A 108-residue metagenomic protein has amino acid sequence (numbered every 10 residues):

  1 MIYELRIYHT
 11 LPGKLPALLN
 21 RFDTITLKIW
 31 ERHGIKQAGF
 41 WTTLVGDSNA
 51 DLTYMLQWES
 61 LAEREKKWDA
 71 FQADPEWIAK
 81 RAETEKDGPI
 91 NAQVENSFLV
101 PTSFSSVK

Functional and structural regions predicted by a protein language model:
Y3-E4, K14-P16, T26-I29, L61-R64 (+2 more regions): Short loop/beta submotifs within extracellular cysteine-rich repeat domains
Y3-H9, G39-D74, E95-L99: Short, well-ordered beta-strand segments in beta-rich or mixed alpha/beta enzyme and ligand-binding folds
K14-F40, Q72: Short amphipathic alpha-helical segments
F22, W68, R81: Short, flexible helix/strand-to-coil boundary loops that buttress conserved ligand/catalytic motifs in alpha/beta
H33-A50, I78-K108: Glycine-rich beta-strand-turn "strand-cap" elements at beta-sheet edges
